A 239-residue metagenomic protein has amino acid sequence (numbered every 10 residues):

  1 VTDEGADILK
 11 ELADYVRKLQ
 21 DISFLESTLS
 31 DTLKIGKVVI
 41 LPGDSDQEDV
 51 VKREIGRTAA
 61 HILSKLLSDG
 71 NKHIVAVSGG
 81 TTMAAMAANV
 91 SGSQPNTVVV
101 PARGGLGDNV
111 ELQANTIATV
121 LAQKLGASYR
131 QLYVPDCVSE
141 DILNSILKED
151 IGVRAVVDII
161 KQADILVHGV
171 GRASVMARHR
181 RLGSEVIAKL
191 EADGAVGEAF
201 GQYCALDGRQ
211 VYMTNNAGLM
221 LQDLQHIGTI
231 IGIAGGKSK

Functional and structural regions predicted by a protein language model:
V1-Y15: Basic, Lys/Arg-rich alpha-helical nucleic-acid-recognition elements, primarily the DNA-binding modules of transcription
D3, D7, S23-F24, G105-K239: Conserved phosphate- and dinucleotide-binding cores of soluble alpha/beta proteins, encompassing both enzyme active
L12-S139: N-terminal active-site beta-alpha-beta segment that forms phosphate/nucleotide-binding and substrate-recognition loops
